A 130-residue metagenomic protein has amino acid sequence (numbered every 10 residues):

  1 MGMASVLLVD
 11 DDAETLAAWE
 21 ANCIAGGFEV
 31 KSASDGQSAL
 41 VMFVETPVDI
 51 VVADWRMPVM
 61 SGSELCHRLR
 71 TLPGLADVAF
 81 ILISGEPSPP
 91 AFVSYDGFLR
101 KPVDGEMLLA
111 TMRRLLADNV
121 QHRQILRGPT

Functional and structural regions predicted by a protein language model:
D10: Conserved acidic carboxylate
A13-K31: Two-component/phosphorelay signaling modules centered on CheY-like receiver
S34-S38, S61-L65: Acidic catalytic/metal-coordinating carboxylates
P47-D49, P73-A79: His-Asp phosphorelay/catalytic-motif detector in bacterial-type signaling
D54: Active-site residues of response regulator receiver
M57: Receiver (REC) domain active-site loop signature in two-component systems and cognate sites in sensor histidine kinases
V103-L116, V120-Q124: C-terminal output helix
